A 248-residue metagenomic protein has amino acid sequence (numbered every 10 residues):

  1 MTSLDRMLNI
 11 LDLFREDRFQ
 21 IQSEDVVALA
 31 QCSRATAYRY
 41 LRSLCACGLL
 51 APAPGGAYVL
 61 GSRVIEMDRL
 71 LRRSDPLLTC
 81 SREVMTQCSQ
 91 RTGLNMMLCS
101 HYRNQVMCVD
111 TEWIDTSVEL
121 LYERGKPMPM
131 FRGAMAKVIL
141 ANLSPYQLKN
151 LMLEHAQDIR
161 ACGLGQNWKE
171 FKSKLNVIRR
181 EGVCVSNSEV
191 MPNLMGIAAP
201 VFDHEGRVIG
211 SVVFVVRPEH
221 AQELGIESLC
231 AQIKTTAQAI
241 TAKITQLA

Functional and structural regions predicted by a protein language model:
M1-L4, G61, S74, L78 (+5 more regions): Short, structured helix-loop boundary elements
M1-S74, L78, Q238, A242-Q246: N-terminal helix-turn-helix
D5-L8, R82, T86, K172 (+1 more regions): Generic alpha-helical structural signal
L13, C80-R91, E181, A239 (+1 more regions): Amphipathic alpha-helical regulatory segments at dimerization interfaces that relay allosteric signals between sensory
G56-E154: Amphipathic alpha-helical effector-binding/dimerization core of metabolite-sensing transcriptional regulators
N150-M152, A156-I159, K234-A248: Cysteine/selenocysteine-centered motifs that mediate thiol-based redox chemistry or coordinate metal-sulfur cofactors
L164-A237: Extended hydrophobic
